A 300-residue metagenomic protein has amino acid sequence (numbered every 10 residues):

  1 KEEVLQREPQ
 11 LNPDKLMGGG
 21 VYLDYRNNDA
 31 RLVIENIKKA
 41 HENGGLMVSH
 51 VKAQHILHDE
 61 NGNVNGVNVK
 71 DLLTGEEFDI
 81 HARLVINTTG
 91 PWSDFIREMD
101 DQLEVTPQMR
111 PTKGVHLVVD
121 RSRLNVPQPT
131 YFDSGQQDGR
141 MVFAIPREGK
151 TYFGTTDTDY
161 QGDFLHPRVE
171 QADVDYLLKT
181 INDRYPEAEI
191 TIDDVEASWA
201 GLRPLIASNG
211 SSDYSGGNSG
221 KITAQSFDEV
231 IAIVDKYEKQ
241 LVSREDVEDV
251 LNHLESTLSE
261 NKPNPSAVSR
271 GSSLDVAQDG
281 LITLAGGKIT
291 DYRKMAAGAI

Functional and structural regions predicted by a protein language model:
K1-E35, E42-G44, V48, E60-G62 (+3 more regions): Flavin (FAD/FMN) cofactor-binding and adjacent substrate-gating region of FAD-dependent oxidoreductase domains
V21-Y22, V67-D71: Short beta-strand segments that buttress and anchor functional surface loops
K39, D101-F153, T158-I300: C-terminal catalytic lobe of FAD-dependent flavoproteins
L46, H55, H81, M141-F143 (+1 more regions): Short, surface-exposed charged micro-motifs
H50-Q54, D71-L73: Conserved SAM/SAH-binding loop
N63-V67, P127-Q128: Short, hydrophobic/aromatic-rich segments at coil-to-beta transitions
L73-L84, T88: Core beta-strand elements of the Rossmann-like FAD/NAD(P) dinucleotide-binding domain in flavoenzyme oxidoreductases
N87-L103, A297: Flavin (primarily FAD) binding-site architecture
